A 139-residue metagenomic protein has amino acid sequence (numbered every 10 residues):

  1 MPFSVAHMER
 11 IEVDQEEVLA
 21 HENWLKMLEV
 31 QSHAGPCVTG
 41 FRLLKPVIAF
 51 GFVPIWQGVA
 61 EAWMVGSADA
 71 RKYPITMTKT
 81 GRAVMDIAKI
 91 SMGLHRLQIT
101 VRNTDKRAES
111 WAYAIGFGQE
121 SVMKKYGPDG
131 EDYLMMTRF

Functional and structural regions predicted by a protein language model:
M1-W24: Short amphipathic alpha-helix that is part of the acyltransferase structural core
V18-C37: Active-site rim helix/loop that mediates acceptor-substrate recognition in acyltransferases
Q31-A34, F41, Q57-V59, T80 (+1 more regions): Charged interaction scaffolds used for protein-protein
T39, L44-P54, A60-W63: Conserved beta-strand in the GNAT
G58-T78, L134: Conserved acetyl-CoA binding element of GNAT-fold acetyltransferases
Y73-K89, S110, A114: Conserved acetyl-CoA-binding loop-helix of GNAT-fold acetyltransferases
L94-Y113, Y126-G127: Conserved beta-strand-loop-alpha-helix junction that forms the acyl-donor binding cleft
T100, G118-Y133: Conserved catalytic-core motifs of GNAT/GCN5-like acyltransferases
